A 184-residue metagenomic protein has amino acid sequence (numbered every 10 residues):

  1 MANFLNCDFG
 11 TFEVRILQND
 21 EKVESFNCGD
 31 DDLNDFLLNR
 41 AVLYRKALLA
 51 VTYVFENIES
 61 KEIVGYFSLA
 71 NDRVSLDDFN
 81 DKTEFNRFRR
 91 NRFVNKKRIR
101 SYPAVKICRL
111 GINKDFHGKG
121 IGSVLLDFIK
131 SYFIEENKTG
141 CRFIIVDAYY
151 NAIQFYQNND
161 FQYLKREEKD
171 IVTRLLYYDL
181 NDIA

Functional and structural regions predicted by a protein language model:
N3-L43, A47, E59-E62: Short amphipathic alpha-helix that is part of the acyltransferase structural core
L48-S68, D81-E84: Conserved beta-hairpin
A50-V54, Y66, A104, R109 (+1 more regions): Short hydrophobic/aromatic beta-strand element in the GNAT-like acyltransferase core that lines or flanks the acyl-donor
S68-R109: Conserved acyl-donor/pantetheine-binding loop and adjacent beta-alpha core of acyl/acetyltransferases and related
C108-G118: A short, internal acetyl-CoA/4′-phosphopantetheine-binding micro-motif in the GNAT/acyltransferase core
G118-Y132: Conserved acetyl-CoA-binding loop-helix of GNAT-fold acetyltransferases
L125, A152-F155: Conserved short alpha-helix immediately C-terminal to the canonical SAM/SAH-binding motif I of Rossmann-like
G140-A152, N159, K165-A184: C-terminal "cap" of GNAT-fold acetyltransferases
